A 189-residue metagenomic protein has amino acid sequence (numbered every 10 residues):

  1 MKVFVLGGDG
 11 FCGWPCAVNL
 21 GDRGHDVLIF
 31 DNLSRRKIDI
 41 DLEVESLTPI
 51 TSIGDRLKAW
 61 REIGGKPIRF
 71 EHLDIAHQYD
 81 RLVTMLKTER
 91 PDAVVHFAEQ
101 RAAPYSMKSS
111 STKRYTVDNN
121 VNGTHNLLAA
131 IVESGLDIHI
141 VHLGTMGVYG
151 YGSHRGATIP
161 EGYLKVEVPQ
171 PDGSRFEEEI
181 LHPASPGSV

Functional and structural regions predicted by a protein language model:
M1-V189: N-terminal Rossmann-like NAD(P)+-binding domain of SDR-like oxidoreductases, especially those catalyzing
